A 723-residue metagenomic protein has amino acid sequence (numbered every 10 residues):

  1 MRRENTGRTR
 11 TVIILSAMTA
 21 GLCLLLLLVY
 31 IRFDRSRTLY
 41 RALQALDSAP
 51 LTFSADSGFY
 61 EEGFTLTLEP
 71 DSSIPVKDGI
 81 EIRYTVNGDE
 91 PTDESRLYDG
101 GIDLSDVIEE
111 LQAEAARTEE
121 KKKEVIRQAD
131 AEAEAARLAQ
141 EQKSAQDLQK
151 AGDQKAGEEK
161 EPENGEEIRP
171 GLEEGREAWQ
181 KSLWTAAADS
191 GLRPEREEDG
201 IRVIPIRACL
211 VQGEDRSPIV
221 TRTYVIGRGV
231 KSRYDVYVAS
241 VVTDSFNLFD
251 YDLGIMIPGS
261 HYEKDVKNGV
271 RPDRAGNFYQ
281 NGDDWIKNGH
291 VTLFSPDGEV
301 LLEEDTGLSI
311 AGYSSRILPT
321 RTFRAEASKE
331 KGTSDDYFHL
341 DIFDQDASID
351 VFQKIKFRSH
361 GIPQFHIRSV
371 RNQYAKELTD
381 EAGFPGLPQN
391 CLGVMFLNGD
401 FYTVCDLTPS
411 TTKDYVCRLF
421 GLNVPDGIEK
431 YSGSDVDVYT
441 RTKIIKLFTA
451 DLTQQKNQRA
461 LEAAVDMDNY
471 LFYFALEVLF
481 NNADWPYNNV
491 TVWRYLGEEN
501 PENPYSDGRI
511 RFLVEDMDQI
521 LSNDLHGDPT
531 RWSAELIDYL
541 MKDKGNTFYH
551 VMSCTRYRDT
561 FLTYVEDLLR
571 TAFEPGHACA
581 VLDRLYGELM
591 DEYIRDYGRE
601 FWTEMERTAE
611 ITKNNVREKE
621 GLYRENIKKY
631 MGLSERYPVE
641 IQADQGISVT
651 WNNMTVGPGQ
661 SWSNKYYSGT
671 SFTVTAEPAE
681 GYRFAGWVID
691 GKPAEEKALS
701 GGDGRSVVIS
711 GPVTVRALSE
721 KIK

Functional and structural regions predicted by a protein language model:
R3-N288, L293-S295, L302, E499-N500 (+3 more regions): Short, compositionally stereotyped local motifs that mark structural "simplifiers"
A20-C23, I31-F33, T118, K122 (+15 more regions): Middle-to-C-terminal accessory/interaction subdomains
G63-T65, V203-P205, T221, V236-V238 (+10 more regions): Extracellular structured ligand-interaction cores
S245, D250, L301-T306, A375-L378 (+1 more regions): Conserved, structured core domains in eukaryotic proteins
G289-D297, V370-F384: Zn2+-dependent metallopeptidase catalytic core
V300-R316: Solvent-exposed edge beta-strands and adjacent loop segments that serve as assembly or binding interfaces
T322-Q364, E381-P388, L397-A483: Internal "kinase-insert"/substrate-recognition segments embedded within catalytic cores of ATP-dependent enzymes
